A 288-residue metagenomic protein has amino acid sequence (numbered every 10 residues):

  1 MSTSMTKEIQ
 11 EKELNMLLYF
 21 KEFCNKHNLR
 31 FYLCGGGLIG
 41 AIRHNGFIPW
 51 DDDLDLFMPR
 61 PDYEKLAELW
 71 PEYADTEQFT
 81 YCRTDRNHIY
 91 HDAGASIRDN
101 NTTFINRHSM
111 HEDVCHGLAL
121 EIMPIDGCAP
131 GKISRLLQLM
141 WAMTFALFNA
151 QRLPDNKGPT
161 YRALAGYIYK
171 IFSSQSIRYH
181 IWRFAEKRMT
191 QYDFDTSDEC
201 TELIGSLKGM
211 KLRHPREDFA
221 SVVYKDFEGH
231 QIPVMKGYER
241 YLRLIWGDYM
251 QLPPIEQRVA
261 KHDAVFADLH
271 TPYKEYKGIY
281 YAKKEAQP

Functional and structural regions predicted by a protein language model:
S2-H27, W70-P130, N149-I245, L252-P288: Conserved catalytic core of two-metal-ion nucleotidyltransferases
K21-L54, M58-E64, E217, L244-I245: Active-site nucleotide-donor binding segment shared across nucleotidyl transfer reactions
L66-E68: Conserved SAM-binding loop
G131-L137: A short secondary-structure junction signal
M140-W141: Short, His- and charge-rich active-site/binding loops that engage polyanionic ligands
